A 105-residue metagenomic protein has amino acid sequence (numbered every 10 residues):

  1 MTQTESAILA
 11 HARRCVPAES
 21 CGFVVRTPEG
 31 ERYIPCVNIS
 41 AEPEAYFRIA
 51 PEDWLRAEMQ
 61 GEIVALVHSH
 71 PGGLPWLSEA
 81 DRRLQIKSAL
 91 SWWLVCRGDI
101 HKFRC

Functional and structural regions predicted by a protein language model:
M1-I63, G72-C105: Conserved beta-strand-loop surface patch within small alpha/beta domains used for substrate/adaptor or ligand engagement
